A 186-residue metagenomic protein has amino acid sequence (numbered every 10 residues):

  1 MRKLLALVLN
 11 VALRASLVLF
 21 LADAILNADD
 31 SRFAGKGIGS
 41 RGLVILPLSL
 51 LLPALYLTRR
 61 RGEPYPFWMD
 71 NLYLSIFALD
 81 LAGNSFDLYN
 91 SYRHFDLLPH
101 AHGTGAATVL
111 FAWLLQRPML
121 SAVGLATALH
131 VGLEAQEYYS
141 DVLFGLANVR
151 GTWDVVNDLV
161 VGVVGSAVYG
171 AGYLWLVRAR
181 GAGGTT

Functional and structural regions predicted by a protein language model:
R2-H102, V109: "…centered on the first transmembrane helix and the immediately adjacent amphipathic helix/loop
K3, Y73, T127-H130, G151: Generic alpha-helical structural signal
L5-L9, L129, N157: Physicochemical signature of membrane-embedded alpha-helices that form the seven-helix bundle of GPCRs, emphasizing
A82-Y138: Membrane-proximal helix-loop-helix units in multi-pass membrane proteins
D87-D96, V131, A135-A167: Interfacial helix-loop-helix junctions of multi-pass membrane proteins
H102-R117, V142-N148, V163-L176: Membrane-interfacial alpha-helical segments at the cytosolic side of multi-pass membrane proteins
L174-T185: Membrane-interface capping segments at transmembrane-helix boundaries
